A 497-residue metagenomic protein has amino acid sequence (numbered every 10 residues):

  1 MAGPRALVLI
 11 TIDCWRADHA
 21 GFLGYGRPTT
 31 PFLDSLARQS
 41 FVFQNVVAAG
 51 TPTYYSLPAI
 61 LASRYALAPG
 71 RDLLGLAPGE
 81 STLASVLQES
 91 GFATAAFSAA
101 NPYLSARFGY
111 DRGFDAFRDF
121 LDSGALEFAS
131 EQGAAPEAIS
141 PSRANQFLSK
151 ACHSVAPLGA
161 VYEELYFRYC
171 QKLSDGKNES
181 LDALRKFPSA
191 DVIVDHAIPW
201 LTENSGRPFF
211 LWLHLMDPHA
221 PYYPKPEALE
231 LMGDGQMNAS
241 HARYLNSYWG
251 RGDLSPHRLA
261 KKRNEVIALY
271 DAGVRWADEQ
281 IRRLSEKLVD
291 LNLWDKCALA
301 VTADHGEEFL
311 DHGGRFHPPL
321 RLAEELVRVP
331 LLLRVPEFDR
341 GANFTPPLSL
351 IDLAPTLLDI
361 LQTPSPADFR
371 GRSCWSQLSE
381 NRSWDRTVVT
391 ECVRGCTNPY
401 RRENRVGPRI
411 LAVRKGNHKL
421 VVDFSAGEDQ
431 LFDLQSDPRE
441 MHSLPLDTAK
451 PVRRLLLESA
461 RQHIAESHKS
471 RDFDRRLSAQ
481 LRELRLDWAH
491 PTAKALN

Functional and structural regions predicted by a protein language model:
M1-N497: Catalytic domains that recognize anionic headgroups
